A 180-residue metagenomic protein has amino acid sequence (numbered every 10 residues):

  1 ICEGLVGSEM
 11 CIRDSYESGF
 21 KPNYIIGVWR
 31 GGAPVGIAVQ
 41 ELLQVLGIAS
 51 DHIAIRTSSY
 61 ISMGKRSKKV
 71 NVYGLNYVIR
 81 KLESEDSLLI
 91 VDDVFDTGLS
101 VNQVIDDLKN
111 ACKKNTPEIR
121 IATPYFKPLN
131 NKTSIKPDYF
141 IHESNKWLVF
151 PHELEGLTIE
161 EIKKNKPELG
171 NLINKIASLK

Functional and structural regions predicted by a protein language model:
I1-V6, C11-I12: Single conserved hydrophobic/aromatic residue that forms the stacking wall/gate of nucleotide- or nucleobase-binding
S15-K21, R80-E85, C112-N115: Glycine-rich phosphate-binding loop signature in dinucleotide/nucleotide-binding domains
G19-W29: Short glycine-rich phosphate-binding loop at a beta-alpha junction
Y24, I53, L89, R120-A122: A structural signal for isolated positions on well-ordered beta-strands in alpha/beta enzyme cores
V45-L88, L99-Q103: Short, glycine/charge-rich flexible loops or terminal/linker lids adjacent to PRPP-binding catalytic cores
D106-K180: PRPP-dependent phosphoribosyltransferase catalytic core
